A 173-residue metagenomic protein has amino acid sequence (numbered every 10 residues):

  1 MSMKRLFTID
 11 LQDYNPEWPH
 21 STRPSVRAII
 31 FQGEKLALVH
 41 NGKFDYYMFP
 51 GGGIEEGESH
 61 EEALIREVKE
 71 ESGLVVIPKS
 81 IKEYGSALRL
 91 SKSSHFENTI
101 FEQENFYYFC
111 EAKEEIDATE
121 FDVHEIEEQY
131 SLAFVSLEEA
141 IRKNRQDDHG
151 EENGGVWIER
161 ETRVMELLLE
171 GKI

Functional and structural regions predicted by a protein language model:
M1-R27, G33: Acidic, metal-coordinating catalytic segment for phosphate/diphosphate chemistry, firing primarily on the Nudix
P24-V26, E34, E104-F106, Y130: Change "...and in nucleic-acid phosphodiester-cleaving endonucleases..." to "...and in nucleic-acid processing enzymes
F31-E71, V75: Conserved Nudix-box catalytic region and its N-terminal flanking loop in Nudix hydrolases and closely related
G33-K35, E111-I116, L137-E139: Short loop segments at secondary-structure junctions
V75-S86: A short coil-to-beta-strand element that immediately follows conserved catalytic motifs
R89-T119, A133: Active-site-adjacent beta-strand/loop module that shapes the phosphate/pyrophosphate-binding cleft
D117-I173: Nudix hydrolase/Nudix homology domain
